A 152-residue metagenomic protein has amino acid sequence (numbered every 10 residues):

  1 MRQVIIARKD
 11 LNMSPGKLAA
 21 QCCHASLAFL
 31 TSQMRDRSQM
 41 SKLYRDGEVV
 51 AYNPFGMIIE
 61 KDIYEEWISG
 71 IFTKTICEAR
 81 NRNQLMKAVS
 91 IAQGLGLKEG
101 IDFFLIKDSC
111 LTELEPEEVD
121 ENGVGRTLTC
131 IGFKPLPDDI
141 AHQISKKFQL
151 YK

Functional and structural regions predicted by a protein language model:
M1-K152: Positively charged, small/polar-rich N-terminal and surface patches that mediate targeting and assembly and bind
